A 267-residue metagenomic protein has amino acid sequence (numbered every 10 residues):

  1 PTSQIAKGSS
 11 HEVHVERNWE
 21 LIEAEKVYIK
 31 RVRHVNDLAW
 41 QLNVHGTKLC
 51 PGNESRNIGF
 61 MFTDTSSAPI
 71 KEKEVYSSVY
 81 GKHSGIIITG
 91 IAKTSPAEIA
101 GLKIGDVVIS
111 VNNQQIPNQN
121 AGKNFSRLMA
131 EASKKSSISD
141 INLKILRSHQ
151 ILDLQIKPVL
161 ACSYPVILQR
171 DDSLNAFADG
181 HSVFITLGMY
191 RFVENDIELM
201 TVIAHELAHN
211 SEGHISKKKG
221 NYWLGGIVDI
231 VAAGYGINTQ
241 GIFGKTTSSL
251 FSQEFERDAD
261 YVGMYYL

Functional and structural regions predicted by a protein language model:
Q4-G8, N18-H34, L38, L42 (+1 more regions): Metalloprotease/metallohydrolase-associated module, dominated by Zn2+-dependent proteases
E23, V27-I86, Q155-K157: PDZ/PDZ-like peptide-tail recognition elements
F62-Y80, C162-H181: Catalytic zinc-binding patch centered on the HExxH motif and its immediate surroundings that defines zinc-dependent
T65-S110, Q114-P117: PDZ/PDZ-like domain segments forming the peptide/carboxylate-binding groove, activating on the N-terminal beta-strands
P96, F184-T201, S249: Short pre-active-site segment immediately N-terminal to the catalytic Zn-binding motif
S110-N142: PDZ domains, with a preference for the canonical peptide-binding region formed by the helix
Q119-N120, D140-G180, L187: C-terminal, low-ordered peptide segments at domain boundaries
M189-Y190, E194-E198, E206-L224: Catalytic Zn2+-binding segment of zinc metalloproteases
